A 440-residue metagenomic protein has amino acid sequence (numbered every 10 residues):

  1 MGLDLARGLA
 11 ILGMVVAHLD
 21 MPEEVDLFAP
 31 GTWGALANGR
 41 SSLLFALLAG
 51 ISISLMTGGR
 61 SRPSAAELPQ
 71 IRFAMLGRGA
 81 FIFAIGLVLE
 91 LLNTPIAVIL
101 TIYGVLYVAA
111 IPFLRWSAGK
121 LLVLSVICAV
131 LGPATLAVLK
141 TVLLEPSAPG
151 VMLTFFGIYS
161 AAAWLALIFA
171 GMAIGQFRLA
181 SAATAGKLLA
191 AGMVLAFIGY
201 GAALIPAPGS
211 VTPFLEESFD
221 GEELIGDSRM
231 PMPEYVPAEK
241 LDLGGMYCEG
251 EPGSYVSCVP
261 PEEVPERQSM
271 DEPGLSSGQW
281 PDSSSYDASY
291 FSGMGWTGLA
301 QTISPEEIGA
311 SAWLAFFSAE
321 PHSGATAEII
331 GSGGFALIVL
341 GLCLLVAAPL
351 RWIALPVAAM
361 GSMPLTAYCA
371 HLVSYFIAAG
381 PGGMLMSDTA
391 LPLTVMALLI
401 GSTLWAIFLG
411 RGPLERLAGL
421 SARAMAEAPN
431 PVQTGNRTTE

Functional and structural regions predicted by a protein language model:
M1-E440: Alpha-helical transmembrane segments and their immediate juxtamembrane cytosolic regions
